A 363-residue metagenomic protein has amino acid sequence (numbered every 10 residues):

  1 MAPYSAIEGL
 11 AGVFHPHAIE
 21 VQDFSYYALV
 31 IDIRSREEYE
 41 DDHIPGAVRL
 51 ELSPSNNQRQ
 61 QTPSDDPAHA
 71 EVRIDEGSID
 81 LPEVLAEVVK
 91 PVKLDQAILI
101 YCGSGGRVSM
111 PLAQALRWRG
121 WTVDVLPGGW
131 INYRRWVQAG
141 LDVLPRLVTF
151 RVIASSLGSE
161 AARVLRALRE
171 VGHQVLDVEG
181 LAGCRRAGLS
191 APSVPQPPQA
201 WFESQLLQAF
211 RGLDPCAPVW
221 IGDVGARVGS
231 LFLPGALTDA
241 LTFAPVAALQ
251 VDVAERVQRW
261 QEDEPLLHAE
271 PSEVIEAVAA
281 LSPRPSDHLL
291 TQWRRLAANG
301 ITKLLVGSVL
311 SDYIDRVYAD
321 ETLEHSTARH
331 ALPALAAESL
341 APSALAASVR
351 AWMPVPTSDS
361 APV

Functional and structural regions predicted by a protein language model:
M1-P45, H69, Q138-P145, F150-A154 (+2 more regions): Flexible, polar/low-complexity N-terminal or interdomain linker segments that lie immediately upstream of folded
F24-K93: Positively charged, proline/Ser/Thr-rich regional signature most characteristic of the Rhodanese/CDC25-like
I31, V48-L50, L99, D124 (+3 more regions): Hydrophobic/aromatic beta-strand patches that form the interior of the parallel beta-sheet core in alpha/beta enzyme
V72-P127, L289: Catalytic cysteine-centered active loop of the rhodanese-like fold, especially the PTP/DSP P-loop
R119-R135, D177-C184: A short glycine-rich beta-strand->turn/loop micro-motif centered on a GG-aromatic cluster
T149-E170: Glycine-rich phosphate-binding P-loop
V171-A240: Conserved nucleotide-sensing/catalytic segment adjacent to the nucleotide-binding pocket in NTP-handling enzymes
A240, A244-V246, Q250-V363: Conserved NTP phosphate-binding and transfer environment spanning the P-loop NTPase/kinase superfamily
